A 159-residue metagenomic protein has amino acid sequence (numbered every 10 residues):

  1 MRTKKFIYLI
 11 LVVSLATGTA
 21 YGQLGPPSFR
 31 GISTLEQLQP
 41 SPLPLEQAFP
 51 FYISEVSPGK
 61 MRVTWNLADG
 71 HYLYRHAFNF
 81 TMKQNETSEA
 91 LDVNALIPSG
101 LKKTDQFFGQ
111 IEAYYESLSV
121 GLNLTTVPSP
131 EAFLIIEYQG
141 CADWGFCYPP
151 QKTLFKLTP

Functional and structural regions predicted by a protein language model:
R2, Y8, A20-P159: Structural recognition of alpha-helix starts/caps
I7-T17: Bacterial N-terminal signal peptides
